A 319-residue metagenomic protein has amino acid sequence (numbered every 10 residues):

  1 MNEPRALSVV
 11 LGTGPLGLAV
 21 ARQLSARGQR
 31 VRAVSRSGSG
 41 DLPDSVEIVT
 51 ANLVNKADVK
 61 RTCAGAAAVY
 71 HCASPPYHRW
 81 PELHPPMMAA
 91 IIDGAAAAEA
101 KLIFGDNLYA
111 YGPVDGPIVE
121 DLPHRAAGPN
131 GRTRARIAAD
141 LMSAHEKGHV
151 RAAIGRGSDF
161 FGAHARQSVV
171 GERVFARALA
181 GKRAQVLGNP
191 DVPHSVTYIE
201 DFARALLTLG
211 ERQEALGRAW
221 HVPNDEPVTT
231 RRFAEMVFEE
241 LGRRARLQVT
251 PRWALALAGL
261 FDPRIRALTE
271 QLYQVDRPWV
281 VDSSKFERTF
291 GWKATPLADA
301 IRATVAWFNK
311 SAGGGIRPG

Functional and structural regions predicted by a protein language model:
N2-R5, T208-L268, S283, R288 (+1 more regions): Mid/C-terminal beta-alpha module of Rossmann-like enzyme folds, strongest in SDR-family dehydrogenases/epimerases
S8-G12: Conserved N-terminal Rossmann-fold NAD(P)-binding element of oxidoreductases
G17-L18: N-terminal Rossmann-fold NAD(P) dinucleotide-binding loop
R32, A89-R136, A153: Conserved Rossmann-fold NAD(P)-dependent oxidoreductase catalytic core, especially the SDR/UDP-sugar
S39-G40, V46-A98: NAD(P)H-binding glycine-rich loop region in Rossmannoid oxidoreductase-like domains and their noncatalytic homologs
H78, L108-I118, F160-Q167: Conserved catalytic-site region of short-chain dehydrogenase/reductase
N107, A139-H164: Conserved beta-loop-beta element that borders a ligand/cofactor-binding pocket
R166-R173, L187-G210, G217-H221: Substrate-positioning beta->alpha
